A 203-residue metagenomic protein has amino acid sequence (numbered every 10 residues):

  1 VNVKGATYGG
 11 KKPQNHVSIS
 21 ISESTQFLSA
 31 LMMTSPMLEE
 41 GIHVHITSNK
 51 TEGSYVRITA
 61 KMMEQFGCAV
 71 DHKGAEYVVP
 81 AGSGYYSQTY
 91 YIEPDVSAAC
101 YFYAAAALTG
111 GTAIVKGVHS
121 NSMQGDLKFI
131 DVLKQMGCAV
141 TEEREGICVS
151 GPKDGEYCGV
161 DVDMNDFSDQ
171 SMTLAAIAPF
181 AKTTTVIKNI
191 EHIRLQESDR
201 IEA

Functional and structural regions predicted by a protein language model:
V1-A203: Short, structured segments at the rim of ligand-binding sites
